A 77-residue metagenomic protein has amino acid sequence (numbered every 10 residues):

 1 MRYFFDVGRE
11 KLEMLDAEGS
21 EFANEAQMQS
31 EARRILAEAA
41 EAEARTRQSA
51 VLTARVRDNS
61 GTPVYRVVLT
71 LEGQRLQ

Functional and structural regions predicted by a protein language model:
M1-D16: Short aromatic-glycine-(Arg/Gly/Cys) micro-motifs in beta-strand/loop hairpins
F5, M28, A54-V56: Generic recognition of well-ordered secondary-structure surfaces with a strong bias for beta-strand segments
D6-R9, A40-A44: Intrinsically disordered, low-complexity segments enriched in polar/charged residues with Gly/Pro, especially when
D16-A17, V67: Short, well-ordered secondary-structure micro-motifs
S20-A23: Long, contiguous binding/interaction regions
E25-A40: A short, charged, amphipathic alpha-helix used as a generic interaction element across diverse proteins
E43-Q77: C-terminal structural segments of small proteins and small subunits
